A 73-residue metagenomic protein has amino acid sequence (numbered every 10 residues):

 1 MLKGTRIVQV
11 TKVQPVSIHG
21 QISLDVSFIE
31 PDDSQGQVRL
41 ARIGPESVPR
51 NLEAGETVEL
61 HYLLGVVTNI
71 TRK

Functional and structural regions predicted by a protein language model:
M1-Q9: Short coil-to-beta-strand transition motifs
V13, I29, I43-S47: A structural micro-motif recognizing beta-strand termini and the immediately following turn/loop segments
V13-P15, I70: Residue-level recognition of beta-strand microenvironments
S17-I29: Short aromatic-glycine-enriched beta-strand elements
S34-L52: Beta-strand/loop nucleic-acid-binding surfaces
G55-T57: Loop/turn positions that initiate beta-strands
L63-K73: Short, Lys/Arg- and Gly-enriched loop/turn segments at beta-strand edges
